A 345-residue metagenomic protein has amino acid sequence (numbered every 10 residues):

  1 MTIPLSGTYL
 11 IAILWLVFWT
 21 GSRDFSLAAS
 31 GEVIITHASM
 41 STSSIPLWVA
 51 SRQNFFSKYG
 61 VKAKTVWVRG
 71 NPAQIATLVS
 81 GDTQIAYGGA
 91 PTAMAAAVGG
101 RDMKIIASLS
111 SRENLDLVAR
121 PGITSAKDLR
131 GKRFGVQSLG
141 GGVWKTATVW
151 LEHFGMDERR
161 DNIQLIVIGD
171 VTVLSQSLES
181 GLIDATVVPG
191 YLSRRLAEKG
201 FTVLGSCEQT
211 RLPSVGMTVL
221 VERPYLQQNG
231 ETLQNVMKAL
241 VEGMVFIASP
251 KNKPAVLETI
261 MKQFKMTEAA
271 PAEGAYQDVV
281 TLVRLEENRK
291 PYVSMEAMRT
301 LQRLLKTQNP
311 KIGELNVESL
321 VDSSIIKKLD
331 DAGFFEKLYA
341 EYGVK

Functional and structural regions predicted by a protein language model:
M1-L5: N-terminal secretory signal peptides that target proteins for export/translocation
G7-R23: Bacterial N-terminal signal peptides
A29-S180, D184-G190, V203-C207, L212-P213: Short, glycine-/small- and polar/acidic-enriched structural segments that line small-molecule recognition paths
K64, P72, I163-L165, G274-T281 (+1 more regions): Short linear loop/turn motifs
P91, T172-T267: Pocket-lining segment of extracytoplasmic ligand-binding domains
Q228-L315: Secondary-structure end/capping motifs
Q302-K345: Conserved C-terminal helix/tail region of periplasmic/extracytoplasmic solute-binding proteins
